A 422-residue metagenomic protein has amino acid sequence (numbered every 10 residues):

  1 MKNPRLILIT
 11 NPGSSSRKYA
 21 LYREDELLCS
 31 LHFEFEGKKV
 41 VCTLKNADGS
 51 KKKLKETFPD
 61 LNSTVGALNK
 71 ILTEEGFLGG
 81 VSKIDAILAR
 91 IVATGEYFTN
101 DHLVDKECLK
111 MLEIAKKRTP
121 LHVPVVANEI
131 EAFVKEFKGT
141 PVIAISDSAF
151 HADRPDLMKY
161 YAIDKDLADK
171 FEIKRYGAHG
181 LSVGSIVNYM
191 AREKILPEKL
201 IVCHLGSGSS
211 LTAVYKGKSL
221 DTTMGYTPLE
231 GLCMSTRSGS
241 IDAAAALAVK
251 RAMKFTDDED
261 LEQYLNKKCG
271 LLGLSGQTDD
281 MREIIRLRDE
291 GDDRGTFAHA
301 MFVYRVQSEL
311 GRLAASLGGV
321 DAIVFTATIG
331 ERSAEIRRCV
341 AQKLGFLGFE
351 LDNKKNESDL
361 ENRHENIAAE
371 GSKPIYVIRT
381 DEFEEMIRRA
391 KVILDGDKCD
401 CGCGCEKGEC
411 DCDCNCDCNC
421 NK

Functional and structural regions predicted by a protein language model:
M1-N3, H122-F137, H179-L200: Conserved phosphate-binding catalytic cores of ATP/NTP-utilizing and phosphoryl-transfer enzymes
S14-P59: Short glycine-rich, Thr/Ser-proximal phosphate-binding strand/loop in the N-terminal lobe of ATP-dependent enzymes
L72-H122, P141-I143, A149-M158: Short beta-strand-loop/turn "lid" adjacent to the catalytic site in phosphate-handling enzymes
F150-A252: Glycine-rich phosphate-binding loop of actin/hexokinase-like ATP-binding domains
Y215, L220-M253, D257, Q263 (+2 more regions): Catalytic phosphate/nucleotide-handling subdomain of diverse soluble enzymes
Q263, G270-L274, M281-S316: Adenine-nucleotide phosphate-binding core of ATP-dependent small-molecule kinases
A300-G318, V324-T326, G330-K398: Internal helix-turn-beta structural module
D397-K422: Histidine-centered metal-binding segments
